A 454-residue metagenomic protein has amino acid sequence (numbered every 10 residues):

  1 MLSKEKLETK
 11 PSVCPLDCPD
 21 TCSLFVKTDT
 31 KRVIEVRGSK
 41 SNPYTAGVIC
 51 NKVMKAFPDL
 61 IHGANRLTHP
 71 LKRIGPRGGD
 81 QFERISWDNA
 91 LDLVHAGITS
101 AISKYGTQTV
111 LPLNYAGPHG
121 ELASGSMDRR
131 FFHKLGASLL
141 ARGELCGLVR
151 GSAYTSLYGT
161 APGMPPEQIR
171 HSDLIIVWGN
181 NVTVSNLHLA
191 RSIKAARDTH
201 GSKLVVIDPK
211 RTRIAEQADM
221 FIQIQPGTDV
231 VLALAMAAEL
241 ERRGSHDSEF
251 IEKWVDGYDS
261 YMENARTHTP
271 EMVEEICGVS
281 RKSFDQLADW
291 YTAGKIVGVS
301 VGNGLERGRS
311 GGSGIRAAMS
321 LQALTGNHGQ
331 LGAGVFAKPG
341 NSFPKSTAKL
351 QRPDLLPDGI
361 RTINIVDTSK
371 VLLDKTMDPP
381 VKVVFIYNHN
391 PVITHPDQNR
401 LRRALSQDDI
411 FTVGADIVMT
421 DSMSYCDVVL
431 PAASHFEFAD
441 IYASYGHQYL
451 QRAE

Functional and structural regions predicted by a protein language model:
M1-R243, S280, F284, Y387: N-terminal export/assembly segments and adjacent metallocofactor-ligating motifs of anaerobic energy-metabolism
K4, S12, D80-R84, G117-E121 (+15 more regions): Hydrophobic alpha-helical scaffolding
G63-L67, E241-H268: Scaffold signal of the M16-like zinc-metallopeptidase fold and its non-catalytic homologs
L67-G79, H171-L174, Y261-M272, A348-D354 (+1 more regions): Gly-rich Lys/Arg/Thr-decorated short loops/hinges at beta-loop-alpha junctions or inter-strand turns that position
S124-K194, H200-I207, I214, V230-L234 (+3 more regions): Extended redox/cofactor-interaction regions of prokaryotic respiratory oxidoreductases
Y158-G159, F221-Q225, E239-E241, A317-A318 (+3 more regions): Short, hinge-like loop/turn segments at secondary-structure boundaries
T212-Q217, E263-T269, K295-V301, P380-K382 (+1 more regions): Short acidic (Asp/Glu) and glycine-rich catalytic loops that position anionic groups and cofactors
M236, W254-K370: Active-site phosphate/pyrophosphate-binding segments
